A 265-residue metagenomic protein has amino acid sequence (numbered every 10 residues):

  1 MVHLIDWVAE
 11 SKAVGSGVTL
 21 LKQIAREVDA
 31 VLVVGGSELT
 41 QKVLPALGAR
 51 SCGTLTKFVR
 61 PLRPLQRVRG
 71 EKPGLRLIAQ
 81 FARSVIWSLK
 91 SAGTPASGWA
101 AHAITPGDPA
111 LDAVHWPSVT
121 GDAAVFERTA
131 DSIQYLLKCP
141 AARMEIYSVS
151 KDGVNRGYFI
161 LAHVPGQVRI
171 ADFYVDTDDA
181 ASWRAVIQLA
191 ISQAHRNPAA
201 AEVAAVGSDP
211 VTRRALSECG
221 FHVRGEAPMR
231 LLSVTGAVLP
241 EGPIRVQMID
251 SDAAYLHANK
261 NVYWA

Functional and structural regions predicted by a protein language model:
M1-A9, A103-D178: A conserved beta-strand-loop-helix scaffold within acyl/acetyltransferase catalytic domains
D6-D29, V33, A180-Q193: Conserved acetyl-CoA-binding loop-helix of GNAT-fold acetyltransferases
V14, L111, A215: Short acidic, gly/pro-rich beta-turn/loop elements at beta-sheet edges and active-site/ligand-binding grooves
A25, A141, R196-N197: Alpha-helix termination/capping residues and helix-transition junctions
V31-S91, E145, Y158, A162-H163 (+2 more regions): Active-site/acyl-donor-binding loops of N-acyltransferases
S84-P109: Conserved N-terminal entry element of GNAT/NAT acetyltransferase domains
